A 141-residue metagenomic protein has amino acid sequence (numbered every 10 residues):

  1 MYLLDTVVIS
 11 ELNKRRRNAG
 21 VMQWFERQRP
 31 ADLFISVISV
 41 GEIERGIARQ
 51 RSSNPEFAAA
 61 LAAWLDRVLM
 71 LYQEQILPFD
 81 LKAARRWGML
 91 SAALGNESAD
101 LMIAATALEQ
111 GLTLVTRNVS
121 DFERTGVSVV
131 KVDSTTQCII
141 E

Functional and structural regions predicted by a protein language model:
M1-I35, R49-R67, T136-E141: Short, well-structured N-terminal submotif of metal-dependent ribonuclease cores
D5, E42, D100, N118-D121: Acidic active-site catalytic centers that drive phospho-/nucleotidyl reactions and related ester hydrolyses
I9, V40-I43, A84, F122: A generic structural signal for short hydrophobic patches within well-formed alpha-helices
E11-L12, W24, G46, R86-L90 (+2 more regions): Residues that scaffold the ATP/ADP-binding catalytic core of kinase and kinase-like folds
G41, A83-R85, T135-I139: A short acidic, often aromatic-flanked loop/helix-cap motif at beta-alpha or helix-coil junctions that lines enzyme
R45-Q50, A59, M70-R117: Active-site neighborhoods of divalent-metal-dependent phosphate/nucleic-acid chemistry enzymes
A104, L108-E141: Acidic, PIN/NYN-like endoribonuclease modules and their adjacent C-terminal/linker elements
